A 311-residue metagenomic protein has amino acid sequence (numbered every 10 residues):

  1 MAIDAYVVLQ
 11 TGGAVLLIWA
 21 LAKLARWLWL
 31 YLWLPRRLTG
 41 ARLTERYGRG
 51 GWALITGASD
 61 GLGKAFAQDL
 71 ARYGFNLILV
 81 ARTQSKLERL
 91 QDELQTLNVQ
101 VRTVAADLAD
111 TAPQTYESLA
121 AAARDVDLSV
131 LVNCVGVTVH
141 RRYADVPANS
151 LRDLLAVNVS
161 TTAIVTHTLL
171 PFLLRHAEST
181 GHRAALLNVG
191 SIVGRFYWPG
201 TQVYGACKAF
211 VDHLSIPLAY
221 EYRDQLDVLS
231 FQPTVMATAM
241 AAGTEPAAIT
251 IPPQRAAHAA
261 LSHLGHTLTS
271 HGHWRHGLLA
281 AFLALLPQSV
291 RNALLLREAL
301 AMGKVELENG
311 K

Functional and structural regions predicted by a protein language model:
W52, S59-D60: Conserved glycine-rich cofactor-binding loop
Y73-L90: Conserved glycine-rich Rossmann-like NAD(P)H-binding loop of the short-chain dehydrogenase/reductase
C134-R141: Conserved NAD(P)H cofactor-binding loop of Rossmann-fold oxidoreductase domains
R142-L155: Substrate-binding pocket helix/loop in short-chain dehydrogenase/reductase
T166, C207: Active-site helix of classical SDR
S191: Residue(s) in the substrate-gating loop at a strand-loop-helix junction that position the organic substrate next
H213, P217-L296: SDR active-site lid
